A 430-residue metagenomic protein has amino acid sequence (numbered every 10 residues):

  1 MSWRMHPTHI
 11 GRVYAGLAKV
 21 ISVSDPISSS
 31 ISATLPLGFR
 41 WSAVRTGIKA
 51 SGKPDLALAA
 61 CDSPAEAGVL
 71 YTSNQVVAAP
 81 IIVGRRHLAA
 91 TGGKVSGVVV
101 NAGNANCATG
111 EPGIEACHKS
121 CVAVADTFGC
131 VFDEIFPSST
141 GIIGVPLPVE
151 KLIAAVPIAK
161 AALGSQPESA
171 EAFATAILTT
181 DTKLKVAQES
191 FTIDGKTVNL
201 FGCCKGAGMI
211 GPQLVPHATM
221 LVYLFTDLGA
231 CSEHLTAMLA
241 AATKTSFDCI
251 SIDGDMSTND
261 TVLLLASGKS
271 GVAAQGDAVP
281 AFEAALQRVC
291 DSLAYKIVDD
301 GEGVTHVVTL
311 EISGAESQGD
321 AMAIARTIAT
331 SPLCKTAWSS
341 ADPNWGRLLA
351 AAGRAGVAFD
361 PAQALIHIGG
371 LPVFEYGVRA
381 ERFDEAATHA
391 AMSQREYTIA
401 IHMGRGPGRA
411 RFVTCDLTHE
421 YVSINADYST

Functional and structural regions predicted by a protein language model:
S2-G16: N-terminal amphipathic/hydrophobic targeting modules at extreme N-termini, encompassing cleavable Sec/SRP-type signal
G16-N101, A105-A116, A125-T430: A structural signal for small-residue-enriched, beta-sheet-centric alpha/beta enzyme cores and oligomeric scaffold folds
C121: Generic structural marker for isolated residues within well-ordered, non-membrane alpha-helices of soluble domains
